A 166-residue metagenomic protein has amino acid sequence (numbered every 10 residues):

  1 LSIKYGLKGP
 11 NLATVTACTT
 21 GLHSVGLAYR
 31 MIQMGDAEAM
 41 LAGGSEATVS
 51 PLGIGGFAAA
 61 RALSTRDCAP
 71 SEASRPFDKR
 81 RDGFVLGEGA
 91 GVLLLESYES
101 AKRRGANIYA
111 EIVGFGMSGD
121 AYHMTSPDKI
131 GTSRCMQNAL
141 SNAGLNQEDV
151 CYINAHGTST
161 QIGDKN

Functional and structural regions predicted by a protein language model:
L1, G21, A28, F57 (+4 more regions): Conserved small-residue
L1-L27, A59-V85: Conserved catalytic cysteine-centered active-site region of acyl-thioester-dependent Claisen-condensing enzymes
G6, Q33, S141-G144: Residue-level signal for alpha-helix termini/capping positions
L7, A17-T20, S45-T48, E99-S100 (+1 more regions): Short acidic/polar capping segments at secondary-structure boundaries
N11-T16, A37-S45, N107-F115, E148-A155: Beta-strand segments within the central parallel beta-sheet cores of soluble alpha/beta enzyme folds
Y29-Q33, L41: Non-catalytic positions within long, well-ordered alpha-helices that form the structural scaffold/packing of enzyme
E38-D82, F115-P127, G157-D164: Acyl-CoA/ACP chain-elongation machinery
C68-L145, C151-Y152: Condensing-enzyme catalytic core mediating Claisen C-C bond formation in acyl metabolism
